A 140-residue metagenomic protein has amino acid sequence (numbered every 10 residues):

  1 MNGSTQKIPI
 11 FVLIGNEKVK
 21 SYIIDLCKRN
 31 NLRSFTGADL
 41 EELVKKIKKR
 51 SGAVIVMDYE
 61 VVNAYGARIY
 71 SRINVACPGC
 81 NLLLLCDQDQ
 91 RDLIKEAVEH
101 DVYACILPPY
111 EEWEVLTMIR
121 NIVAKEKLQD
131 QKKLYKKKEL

Functional and structural regions predicted by a protein language model:
N2, Q6, A124-L140: CheY-like receiver
I14-A38: Two-component/phosphorelay signaling modules centered on CheY-like receiver
K20, A53-V75, Q90: Conserved phosphotransfer microenvironments
A38-V54, V62: Acidic, metal-coordinating helix/loop segments flanking the phosphotransfer/catalytic sites of two-component signaling
R68, Q88-A104: Alpha4 helix (beta4-alpha4-beta5 surface) of REC/receiver domains from two-component response regulators
D92, Y110-I119: C-terminal output helix
